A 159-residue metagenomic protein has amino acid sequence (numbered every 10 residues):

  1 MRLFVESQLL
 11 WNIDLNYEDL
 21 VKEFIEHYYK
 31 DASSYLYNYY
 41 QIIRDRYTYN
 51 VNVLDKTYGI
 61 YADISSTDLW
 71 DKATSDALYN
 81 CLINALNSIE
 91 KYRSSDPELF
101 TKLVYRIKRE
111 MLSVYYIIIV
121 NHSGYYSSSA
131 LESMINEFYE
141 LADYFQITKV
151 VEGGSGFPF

Functional and structural regions predicted by a protein language model:
R2: Catalytic cores of enzyme domains
V5-F159: Catalytic domains of carbohydrate-active enzymes that cleave complex glycans
